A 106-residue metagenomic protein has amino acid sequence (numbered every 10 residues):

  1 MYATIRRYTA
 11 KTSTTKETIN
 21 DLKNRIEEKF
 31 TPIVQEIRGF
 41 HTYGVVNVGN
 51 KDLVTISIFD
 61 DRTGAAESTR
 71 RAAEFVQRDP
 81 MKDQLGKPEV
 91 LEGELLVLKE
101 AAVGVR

Functional and structural regions predicted by a protein language model:
M1-V54, D60-E74, M81-R106: Short S/T/G/P-rich N-terminal loop/turn motif that feeds into the first structured element of a domain
